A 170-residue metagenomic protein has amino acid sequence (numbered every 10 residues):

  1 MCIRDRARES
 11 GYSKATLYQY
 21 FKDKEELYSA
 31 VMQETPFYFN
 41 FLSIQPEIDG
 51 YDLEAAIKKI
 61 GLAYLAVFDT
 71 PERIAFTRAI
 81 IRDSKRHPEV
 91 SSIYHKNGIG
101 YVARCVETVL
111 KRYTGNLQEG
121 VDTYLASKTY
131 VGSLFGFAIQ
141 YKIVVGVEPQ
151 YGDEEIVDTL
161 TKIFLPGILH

Functional and structural regions predicted by a protein language model:
M1-E26, A30-V31: Helix-turn-helix
K24, V31, T35, I60 (+5 more regions): Hydrophobic/aromatic residues within well-ordered alpha-helical segments
E25, S29, G50, E54 (+5 more regions): Short, structured helix-loop boundary elements
S29-I60, F68, E72, V106 (+1 more regions): Amphipathic alpha-helical linker/stalk segments
A55, P71-A75, A79, P88-G115 (+2 more regions): Amphipathic alpha-helical packing segments from all-alpha helical-bundle domains
A55-R82, R86, V131, F135: Helical hydrophobic small-molecule/effector-binding pocket
V109, T159-H170: C-terminal alpha-helix
Y113-K162: Hydrophobic/aromatic-rich alpha-helical bundle segments in the mid-to-C-terminal region
